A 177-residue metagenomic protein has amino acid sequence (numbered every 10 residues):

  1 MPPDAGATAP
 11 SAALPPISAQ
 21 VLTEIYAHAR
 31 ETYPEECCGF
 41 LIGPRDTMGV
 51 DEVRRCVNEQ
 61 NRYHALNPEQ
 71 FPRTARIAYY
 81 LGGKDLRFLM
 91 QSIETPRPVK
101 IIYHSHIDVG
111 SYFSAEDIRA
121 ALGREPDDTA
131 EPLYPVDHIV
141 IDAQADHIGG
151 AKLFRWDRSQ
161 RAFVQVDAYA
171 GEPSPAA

Functional and structural regions predicted by a protein language model:
M1-V99, I107-A177: Conserved beta-strand-loop surface patch within small alpha/beta domains used for substrate/adaptor or ligand engagement
